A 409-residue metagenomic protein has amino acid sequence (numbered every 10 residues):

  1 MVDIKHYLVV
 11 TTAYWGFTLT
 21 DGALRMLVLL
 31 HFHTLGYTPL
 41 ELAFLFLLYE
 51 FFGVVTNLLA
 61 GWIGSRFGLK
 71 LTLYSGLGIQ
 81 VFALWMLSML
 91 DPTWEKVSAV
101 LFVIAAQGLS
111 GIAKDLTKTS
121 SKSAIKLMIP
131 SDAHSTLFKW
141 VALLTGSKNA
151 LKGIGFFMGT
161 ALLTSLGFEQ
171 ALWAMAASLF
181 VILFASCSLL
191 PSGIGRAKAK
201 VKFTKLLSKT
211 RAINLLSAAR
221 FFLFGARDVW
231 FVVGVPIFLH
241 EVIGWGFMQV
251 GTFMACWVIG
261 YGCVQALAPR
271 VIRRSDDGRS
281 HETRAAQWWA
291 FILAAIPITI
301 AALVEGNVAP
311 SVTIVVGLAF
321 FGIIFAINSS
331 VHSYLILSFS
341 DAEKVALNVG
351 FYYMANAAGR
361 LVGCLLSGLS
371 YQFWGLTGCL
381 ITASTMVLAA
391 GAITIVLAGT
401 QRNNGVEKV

Functional and structural regions predicted by a protein language model:
M1-F52, N214-W257: Helix-loop boundary and gating motifs at the non-cytosolic
W15, A83, K96-T117, S311-I327: Hydrophobic core of transmembrane alpha-helices in multi-pass small-molecule transporters, especially MFS/SLC-type
F44-W62, A255-A268: Central cavity-lining transmembrane alpha-helices of secondary-active solute carriers, predominantly the Major
V54-P92: Conserved MFS/SLC helix-loop-helix module at the cytosolic interface between two early adjacent transmembrane helices
T56-L69, L163, V264-T283, Y371: Helix-to-loop junctions at the C-terminal end of transmembrane segments in multipass secondary transporters
G78-K96, F291-N307: C-terminal ends and interior cores of transmembrane alpha-helices in multi-pass membrane transporters/permeases
A106-K148: Cytoplasmic helix-loop-helix junction between adjacent transmembrane helices in 12-TM secondary transporters
E282-H332: C-terminal transmembrane helical hairpin of 12-TM major facilitator-type secondary transporters
